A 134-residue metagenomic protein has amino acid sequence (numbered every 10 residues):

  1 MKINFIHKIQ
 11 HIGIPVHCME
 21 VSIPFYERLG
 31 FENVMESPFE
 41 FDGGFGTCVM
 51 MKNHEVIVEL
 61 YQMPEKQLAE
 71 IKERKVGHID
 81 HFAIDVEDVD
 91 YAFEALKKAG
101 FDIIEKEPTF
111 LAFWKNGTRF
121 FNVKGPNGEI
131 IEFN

Functional and structural regions predicted by a protein language model:
M1-I3, F93-N134: Vicinal oxygen chelate
M1-V21, I79-I84: N-terminal beta-strand motif that seeds the catalytic metal site of vicinal oxygen chelate
I6, I14-I57, K98, W114: Core segments of cupin and vicinal oxygen chelate
Q10, G46-T47, D80, R119: Residue-level marker for the onset of beta-strands and adjacent loop->beta junctions in well-ordered domains
V21, D90-E94: Short, conserved charged micro-motifs
V34-E73, V123-N134: Conserved short beta-strand elements that form part of the metal-binding/catalytic scaffold of enzyme active sites
E55-V58, I79-H81, T118: Structural motif
Q67-I84, E94-F101: Electropositive, surface-exposed helix/loop patches at the edges of structured domains that serve as adaptable
